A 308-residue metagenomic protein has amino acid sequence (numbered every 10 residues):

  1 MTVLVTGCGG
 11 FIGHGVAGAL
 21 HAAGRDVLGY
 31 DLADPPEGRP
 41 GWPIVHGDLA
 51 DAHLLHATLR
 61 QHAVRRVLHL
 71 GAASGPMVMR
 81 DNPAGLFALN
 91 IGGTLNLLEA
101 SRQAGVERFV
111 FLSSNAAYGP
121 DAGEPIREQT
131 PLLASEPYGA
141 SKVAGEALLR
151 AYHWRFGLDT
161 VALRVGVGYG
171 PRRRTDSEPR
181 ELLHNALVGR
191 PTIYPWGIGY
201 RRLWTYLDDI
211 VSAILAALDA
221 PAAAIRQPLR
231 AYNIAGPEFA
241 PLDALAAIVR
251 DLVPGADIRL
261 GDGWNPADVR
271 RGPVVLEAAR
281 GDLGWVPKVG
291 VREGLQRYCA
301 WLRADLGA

Functional and structural regions predicted by a protein language model:
V3-A22: N-terminal Rossmann NAD(P)H-binding glycine-rich loop of SDR-like oxidoreductase domains
R25-P36: Conserved glycine-rich Rossmann-like NAD(P)H-binding loop of the short-chain dehydrogenase/reductase
G41-D51: Rossmann-fold cofactor-recognition segment
L49-L89: NAD(P)H-binding glycine-rich loop region in Rossmannoid oxidoreductase-like domains and their noncatalytic homologs
D81-A84, A88-N96, Q103, R108 (+3 more regions): Catalytic helix-loop patch of NAD(P)-dependent Rossmann-fold dehydrogenases
R190, Y194-A308: C-terminal substrate-binding subdomain of Rossmann-fold SDR/epimerase-dehydratase oxidoreductases
